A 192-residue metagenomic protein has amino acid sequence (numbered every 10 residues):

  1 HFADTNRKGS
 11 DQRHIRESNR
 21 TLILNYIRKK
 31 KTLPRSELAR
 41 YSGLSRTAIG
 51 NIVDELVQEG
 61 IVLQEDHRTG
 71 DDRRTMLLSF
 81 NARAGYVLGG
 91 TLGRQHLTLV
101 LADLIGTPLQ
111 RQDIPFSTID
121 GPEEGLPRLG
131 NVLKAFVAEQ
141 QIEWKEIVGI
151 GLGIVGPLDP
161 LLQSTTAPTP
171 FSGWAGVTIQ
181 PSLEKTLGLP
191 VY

Functional and structural regions predicted by a protein language model:
H1-R40: Extreme N-terminal segment that seeds HTH/winged-HTH DNA-binding domains in transcriptional regulators
K29-K30, I105, F171: Short helix-capping/turn signature of helix-turn-helix
E37, V57-D72: Beta-hairpin "wing" of winged helix-turn-helix
S45-T47, I52: Short coil turns linking two alpha-helices in DNA-binding domains
R74-R111: Gly/Thr-rich phosphate-binding beta-strand-loop-beta motif of the actin/hexokinase/Hsp70
P108-Q140, E146-Y192: Glycine-rich phosphate-binding loop and adjoining helix at the ATP-binding site of ATP-dependent phosphoryl-transfer
